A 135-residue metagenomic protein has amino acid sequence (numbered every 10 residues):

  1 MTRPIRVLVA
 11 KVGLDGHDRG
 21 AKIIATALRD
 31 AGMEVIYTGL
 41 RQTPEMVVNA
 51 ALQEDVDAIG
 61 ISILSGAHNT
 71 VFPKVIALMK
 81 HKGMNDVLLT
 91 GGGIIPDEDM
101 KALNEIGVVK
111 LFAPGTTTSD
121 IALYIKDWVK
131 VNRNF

Functional and structural regions predicted by a protein language model:
M1-T38, N49-L52, D127-F135: ATP-dependent carboxylate/acyl-activation modules
A21-L123: Cofactor-cradling patches in redox/metallo enzymes
